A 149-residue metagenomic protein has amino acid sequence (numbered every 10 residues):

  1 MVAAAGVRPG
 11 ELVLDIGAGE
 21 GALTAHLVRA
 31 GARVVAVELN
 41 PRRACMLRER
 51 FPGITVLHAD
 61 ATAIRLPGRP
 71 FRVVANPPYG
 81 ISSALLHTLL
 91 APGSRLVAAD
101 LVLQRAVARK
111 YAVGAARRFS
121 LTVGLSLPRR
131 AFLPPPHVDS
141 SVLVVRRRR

Functional and structural regions predicted by a protein language model:
M1-R149: Catalytic cores of RNA-modifying enzymes
